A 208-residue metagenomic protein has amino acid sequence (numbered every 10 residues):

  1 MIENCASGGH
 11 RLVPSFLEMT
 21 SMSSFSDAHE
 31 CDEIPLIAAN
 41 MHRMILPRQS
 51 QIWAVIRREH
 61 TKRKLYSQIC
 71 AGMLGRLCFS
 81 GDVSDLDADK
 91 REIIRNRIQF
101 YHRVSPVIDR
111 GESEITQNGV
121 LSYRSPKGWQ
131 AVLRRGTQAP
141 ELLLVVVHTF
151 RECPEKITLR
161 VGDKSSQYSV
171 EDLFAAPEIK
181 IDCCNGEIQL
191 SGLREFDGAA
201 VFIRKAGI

Functional and structural regions predicted by a protein language model:
M1-D85: Glycan-recognition surfaces
I2, G72, L144-V145, V170: Conserved, mostly hydrophobic/aromatic
N4-A6, V83, V146-T149, I157 (+3 more regions): Active-site proximal loops enriched in glycine and acidic residues that flank catalytic Cys/His/Asp and coordinate
N4-V13, D87-R91, I115-Y123: A glycine-rich phosphate-binding loop feature that marks nucleotide/adenosyl-phosphate handling sites
K64, I69-N118: Catalytic cores of secreted or luminal carbohydrate-active enzymes
L121-K164, F202: Carbohydrate-binding surface patches
G162-A176: Solvent-exposed beta-hairpin/edge-strand motifs
I181-I208: C-terminal beta-strand-rich structural cap/linker in extracellular carbohydrate-active enzymes
